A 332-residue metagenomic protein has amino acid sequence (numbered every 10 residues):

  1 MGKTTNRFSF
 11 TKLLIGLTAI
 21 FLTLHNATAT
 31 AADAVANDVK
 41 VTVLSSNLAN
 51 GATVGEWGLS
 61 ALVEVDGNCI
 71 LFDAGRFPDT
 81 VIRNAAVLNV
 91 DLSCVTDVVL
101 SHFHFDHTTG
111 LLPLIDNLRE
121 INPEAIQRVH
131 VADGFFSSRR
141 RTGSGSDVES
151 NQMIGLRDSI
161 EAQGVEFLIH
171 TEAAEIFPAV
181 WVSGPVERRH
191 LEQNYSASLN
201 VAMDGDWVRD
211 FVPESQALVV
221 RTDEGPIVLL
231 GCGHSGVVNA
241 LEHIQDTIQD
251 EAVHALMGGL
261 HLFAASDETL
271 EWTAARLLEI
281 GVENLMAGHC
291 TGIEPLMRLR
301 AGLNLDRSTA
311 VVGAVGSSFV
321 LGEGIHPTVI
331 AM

Functional and structural regions predicted by a protein language model:
G2-I15: Bacterial N-terminal signal peptides that target proteins for export
K12-H25: Bacterial N-terminal signal peptides
A29-A32: Boundary at the C-terminal end of the N-terminal hydrophobic targeting segment
K40-L88, F211, S215-L230: Conserved beta-strand hairpin/beta-sheet module of binuclear metal-dependent hydrolase folds, prominently
T53-V54, N68-D97, L112-P113, E120-I121 (+3 more regions): Pre-active-site segment of Zn-dependent metallo-hydrolases
C94-E172, G184-Y195, A275-E283: Active-site HxH/HxHxD metal-binding segment of metal-dependent hydrolases
D97, H104-G110, R128, D206-G316: Cap/insert and terminal regions of metallo-dependent hydrolase folds
E175-D223: Active-site-proximal loop/helix segment associated with metal-binding centers of metalloenzymes
